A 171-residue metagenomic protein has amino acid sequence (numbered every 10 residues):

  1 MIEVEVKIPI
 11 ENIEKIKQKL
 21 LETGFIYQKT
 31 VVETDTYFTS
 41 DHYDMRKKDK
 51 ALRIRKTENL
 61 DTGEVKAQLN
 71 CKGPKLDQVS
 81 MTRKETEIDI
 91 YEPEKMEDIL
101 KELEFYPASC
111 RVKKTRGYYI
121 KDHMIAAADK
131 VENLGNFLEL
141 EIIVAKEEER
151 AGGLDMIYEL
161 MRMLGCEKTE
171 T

Functional and structural regions predicted by a protein language model:
M1-H123, L164-T171: N-terminal strand-loop-strand beta-hairpin
I8-I10, E92, K130, E141-V144: Short, structured patches in soluble enzyme cores that scaffold and shape functional sites
E11-K19, L138, D155, E159: Glyoxalase I/VOC metalloenzyme domain signal
K72-G73, N133-E141: Residues forming anionic-ligand binding surfaces in small-molecule and nucleic-acid pockets of primarily soluble enzymes
M81-E85, L138-I143: Short acidic, glycine/Ser/Thr-rich loop/turn "cap" segments at secondary-structure junctions
I88-Y91, A145, E149: Short alpha-helix boundary/capping segments
A126-F137, R150: Strongly charged, low-complexity linkers/loops
K146-T171: Mixed-charge, glycine-accented linear interaction segment located at domain edges/termini
